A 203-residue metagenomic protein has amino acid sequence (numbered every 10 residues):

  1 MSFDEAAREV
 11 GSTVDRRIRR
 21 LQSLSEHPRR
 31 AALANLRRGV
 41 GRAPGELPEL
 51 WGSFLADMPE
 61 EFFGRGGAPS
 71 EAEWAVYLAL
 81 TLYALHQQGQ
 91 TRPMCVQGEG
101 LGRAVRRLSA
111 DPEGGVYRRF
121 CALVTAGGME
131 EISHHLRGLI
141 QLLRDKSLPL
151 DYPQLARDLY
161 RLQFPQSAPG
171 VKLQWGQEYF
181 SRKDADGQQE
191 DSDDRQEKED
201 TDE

Functional and structural regions predicted by a protein language model:
S2, A6, L24, G39-A43 (+5 more regions): Conserved aromatic-histidine-acidic binding/catalytic patches
S2-F63, L78: N-terminal domain-start signal
E5-E9, D15, V116-A126, E131 (+4 more regions): Domain-length accessory/inserted modules outside core catalytic folds
S23, H27-R30, R42-E49, F63-G64 (+4 more regions): Intrinsically disordered or highly flexible coil/loop and linker segments, enriched in small and charged/polar residues
R30, A34, P48, G52 (+5 more regions): Non-catalytic, well-ordered alpha-helical scaffold segments
P59-R107: Aromatic- and glycine-enriched beta-alpha-beta binding-site module
M94-R161: Conserved binding-pocket/active-site segment within a compact domain
R144-E203: Alpha-helical oligomerization segments
